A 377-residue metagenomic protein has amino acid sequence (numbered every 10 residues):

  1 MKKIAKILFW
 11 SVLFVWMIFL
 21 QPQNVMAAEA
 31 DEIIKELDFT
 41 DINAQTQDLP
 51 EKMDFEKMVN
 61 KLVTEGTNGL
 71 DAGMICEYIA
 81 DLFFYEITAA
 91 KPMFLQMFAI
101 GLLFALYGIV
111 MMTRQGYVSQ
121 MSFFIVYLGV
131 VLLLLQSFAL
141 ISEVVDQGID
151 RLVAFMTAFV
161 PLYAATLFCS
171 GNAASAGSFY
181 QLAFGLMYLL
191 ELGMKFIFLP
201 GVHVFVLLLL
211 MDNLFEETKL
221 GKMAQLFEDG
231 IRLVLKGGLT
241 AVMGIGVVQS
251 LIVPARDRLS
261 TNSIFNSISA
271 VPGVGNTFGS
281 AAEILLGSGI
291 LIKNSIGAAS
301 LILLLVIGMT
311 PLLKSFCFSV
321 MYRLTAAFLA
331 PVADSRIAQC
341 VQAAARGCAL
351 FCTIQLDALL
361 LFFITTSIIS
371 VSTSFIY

Functional and structural regions predicted by a protein language model:
M1-F14, F19-I100, F104-F123, S137-L152 (+11 more regions): Gly/Ser-rich, low-complexity
L95-L106, V126-L134, V160-G171, L199-L210 (+6 more regions): Hydrophobic alpha-helical transmembrane segments of multi-pass integral membrane proteins
M112-G116, E216-I231, L329-A338: Membrane interface segments of multi-pass transport proteins and intramembrane proteases
M121-L132, L152-P161, L189-K195, L226-T240 (+3 more regions): Small-residue-enriched core segments of transmembrane alpha-helices in multipass membrane transport and channel
Y180-G244: Loop-centered beta-sheet repeat module
K236-A255, V306-T310: Hydrophobic alpha-helical membrane-insertion segments
N294-S335: Helical hairpin unit composed of two closely spaced alpha helices linked by a short loop
V332-C352: Interfacial loop-to-transmembrane junctions
